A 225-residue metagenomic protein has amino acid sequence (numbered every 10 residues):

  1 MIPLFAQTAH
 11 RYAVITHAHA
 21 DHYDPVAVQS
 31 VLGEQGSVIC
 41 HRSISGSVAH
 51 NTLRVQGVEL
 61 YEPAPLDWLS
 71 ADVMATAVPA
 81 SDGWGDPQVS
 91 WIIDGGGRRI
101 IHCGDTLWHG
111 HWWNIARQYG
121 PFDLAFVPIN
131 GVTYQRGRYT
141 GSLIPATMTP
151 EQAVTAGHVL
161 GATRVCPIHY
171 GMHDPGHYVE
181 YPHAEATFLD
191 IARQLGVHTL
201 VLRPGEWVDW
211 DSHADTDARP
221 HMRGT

Functional and structural regions predicted by a protein language model:
M1-A18, P25-S30, S43, G83-G85 (+1 more regions): Pre-active-site segment of Zn-dependent metallo-hydrolases
T8, G33, V73, G120 (+1 more regions): Structured loop/turn residues at beta-strand edges in well-structured enzyme cores
R11-Y12, S37, V73, R98-I100 (+2 more regions): Structural motif
H17, D24, A75, D105 (+3 more regions): Divalent metal-coordination and catalytic microenvironments
H19-Y23, S45-V48, A64-L66, G83-G85 (+4 more regions): Active-site environment of divalent metal-dependent phosphoester hydrolases
G36-R98, T187-R223: Metallo-beta-lactamase
S37, S43, G110-P204: Cap/insert and terminal regions of metallo-dependent hydrolase folds
M74-I101, T106, G110, I115-G120 (+2 more regions): Active-site-proximal loop/helix segment associated with metal-binding centers of metalloenzymes
